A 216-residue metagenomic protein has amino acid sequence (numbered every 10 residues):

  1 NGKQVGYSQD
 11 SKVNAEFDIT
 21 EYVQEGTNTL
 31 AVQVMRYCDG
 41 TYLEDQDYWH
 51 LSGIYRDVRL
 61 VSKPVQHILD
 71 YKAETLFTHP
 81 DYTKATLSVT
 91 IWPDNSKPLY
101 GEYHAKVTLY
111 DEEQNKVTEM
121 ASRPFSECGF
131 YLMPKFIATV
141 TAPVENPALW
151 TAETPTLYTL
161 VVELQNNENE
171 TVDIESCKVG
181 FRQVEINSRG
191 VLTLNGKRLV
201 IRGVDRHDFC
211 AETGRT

Functional and structural regions predicted by a protein language model:
N1-T216: Secreted/periplasmic carbohydrate-active enzymes, especially glycoside hydrolases
